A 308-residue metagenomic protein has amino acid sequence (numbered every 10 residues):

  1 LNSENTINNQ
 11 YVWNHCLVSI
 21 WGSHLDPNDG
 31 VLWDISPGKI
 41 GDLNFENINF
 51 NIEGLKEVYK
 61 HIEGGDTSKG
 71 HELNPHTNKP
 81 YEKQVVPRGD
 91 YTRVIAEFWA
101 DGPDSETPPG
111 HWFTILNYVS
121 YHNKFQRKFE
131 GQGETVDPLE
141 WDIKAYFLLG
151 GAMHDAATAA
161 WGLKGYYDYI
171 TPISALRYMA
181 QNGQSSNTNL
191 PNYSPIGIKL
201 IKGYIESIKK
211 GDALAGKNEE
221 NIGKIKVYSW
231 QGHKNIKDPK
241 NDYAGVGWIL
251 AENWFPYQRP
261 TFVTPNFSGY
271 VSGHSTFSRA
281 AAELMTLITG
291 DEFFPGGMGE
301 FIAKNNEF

Functional and structural regions predicted by a protein language model:
L1-F308: Acidic/polar surface patches and capping/hinge elements
